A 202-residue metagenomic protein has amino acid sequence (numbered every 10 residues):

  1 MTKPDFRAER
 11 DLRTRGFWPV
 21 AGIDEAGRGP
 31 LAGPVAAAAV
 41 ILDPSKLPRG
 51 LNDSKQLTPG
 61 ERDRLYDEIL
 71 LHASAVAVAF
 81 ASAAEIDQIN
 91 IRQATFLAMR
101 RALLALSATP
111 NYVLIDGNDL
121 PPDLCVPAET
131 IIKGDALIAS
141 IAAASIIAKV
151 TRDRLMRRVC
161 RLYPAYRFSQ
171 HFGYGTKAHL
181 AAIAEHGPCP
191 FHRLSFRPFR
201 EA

Functional and structural regions predicted by a protein language model:
M1-A202: RNase H-like, Mg2+-dependent phosphodiesterase core, and more generally RNA phosphate-backbone-engaging helix-loop
